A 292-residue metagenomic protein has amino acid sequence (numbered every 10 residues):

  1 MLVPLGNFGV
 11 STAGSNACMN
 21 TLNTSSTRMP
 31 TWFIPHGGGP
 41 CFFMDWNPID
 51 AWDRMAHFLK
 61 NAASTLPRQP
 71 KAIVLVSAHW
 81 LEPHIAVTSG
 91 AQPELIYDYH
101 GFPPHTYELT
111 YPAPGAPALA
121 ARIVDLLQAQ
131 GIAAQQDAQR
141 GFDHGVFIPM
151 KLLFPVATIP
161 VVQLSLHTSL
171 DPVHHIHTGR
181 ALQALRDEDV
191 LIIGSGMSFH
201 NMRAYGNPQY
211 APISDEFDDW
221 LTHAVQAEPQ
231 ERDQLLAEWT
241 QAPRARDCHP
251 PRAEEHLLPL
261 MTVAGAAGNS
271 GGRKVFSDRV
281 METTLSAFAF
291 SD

Functional and structural regions predicted by a protein language model:
M1-F8: N-terminal export leaders
N20-L126: A short aromatic-anchored loop/beta-hairpin motif
P30-P35, A72-S77, L164, L185-S198 (+1 more regions): Beta-strand elements within well-structured catalytic alpha/beta cores of enzymes that handle phosphate/sulfate esters
M44, V173-T178, M202-N207: A short secondary-structure junction signal
M55-A62, V173-E188: Long, well-ordered alpha-helical scaffolding segments within enzyme catalytic domains, especially pronounced
T106-P114, Q136, S165-P172, D247: Flexible, glycine/proline-enriched loop segments at strand-loop-helix junctions that form or flank small-ligand binding
A120-H174: Internal, conserved structured core segments that host functional sites
R122-D125, A129, I159-P160, L170 (+2 more regions): Surface-exposed, charge/polar-rich loops and edge strands
